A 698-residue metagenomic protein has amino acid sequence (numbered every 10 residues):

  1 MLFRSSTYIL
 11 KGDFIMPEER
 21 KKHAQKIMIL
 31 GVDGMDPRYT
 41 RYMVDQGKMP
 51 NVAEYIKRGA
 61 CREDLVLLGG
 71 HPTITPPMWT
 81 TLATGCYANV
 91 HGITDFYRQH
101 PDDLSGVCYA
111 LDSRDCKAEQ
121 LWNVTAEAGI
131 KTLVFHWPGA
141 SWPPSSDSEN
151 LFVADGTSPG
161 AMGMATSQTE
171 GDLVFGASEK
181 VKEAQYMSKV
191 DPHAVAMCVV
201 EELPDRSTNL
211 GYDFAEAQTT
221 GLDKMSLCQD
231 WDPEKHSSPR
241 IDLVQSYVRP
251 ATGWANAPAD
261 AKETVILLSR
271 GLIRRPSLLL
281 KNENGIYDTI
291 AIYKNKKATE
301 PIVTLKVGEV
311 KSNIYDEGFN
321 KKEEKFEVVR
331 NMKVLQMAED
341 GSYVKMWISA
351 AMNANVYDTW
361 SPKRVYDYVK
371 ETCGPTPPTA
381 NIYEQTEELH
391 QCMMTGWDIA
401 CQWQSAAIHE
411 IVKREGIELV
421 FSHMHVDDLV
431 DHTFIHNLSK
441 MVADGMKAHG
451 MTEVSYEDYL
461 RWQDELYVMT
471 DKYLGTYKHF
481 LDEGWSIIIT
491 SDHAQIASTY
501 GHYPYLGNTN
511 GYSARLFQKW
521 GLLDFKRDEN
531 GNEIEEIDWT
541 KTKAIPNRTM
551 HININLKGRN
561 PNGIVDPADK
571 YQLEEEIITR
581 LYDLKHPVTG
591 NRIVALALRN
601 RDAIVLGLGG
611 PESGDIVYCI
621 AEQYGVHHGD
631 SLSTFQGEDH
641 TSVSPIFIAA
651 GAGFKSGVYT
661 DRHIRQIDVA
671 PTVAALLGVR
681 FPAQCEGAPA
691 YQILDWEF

Functional and structural regions predicted by a protein language model:
M1-L2: Short, small-residue-biased leader/transition segments that mark boundaries at the very start of proteins
S5-I9, E697-F698: Short, basic, low-complexity termini and linkers enriched in Ser/Thr/Gly/Pro that act as targeting/leader peptides
P17-Q25, V32, Q46-G47, E54-R58 (+6 more regions): Secreted, luminal/periplasmic, and some membrane-associated catalytic domains that remodel anionic oxygen-ester
P37, T386-M394, M451-Q463, G653-V658: Glycine- and acidic
N51, T81, E576-D583, I646 (+3 more regions): Generic recognition of well-ordered alpha-helical segments
P143-E149, I411-E465, M469-K472, H502-Y503 (+1 more regions): Active-site His/acidic residue clusters
A351-V356, S405-V420: Short amphipathic alpha-helices and their capping/turn segments at secondary-structure boundaries
A621-V669: Low-complexity, glycine/alanine/valine/leucine- and proline-rich hydrophobic stretches
